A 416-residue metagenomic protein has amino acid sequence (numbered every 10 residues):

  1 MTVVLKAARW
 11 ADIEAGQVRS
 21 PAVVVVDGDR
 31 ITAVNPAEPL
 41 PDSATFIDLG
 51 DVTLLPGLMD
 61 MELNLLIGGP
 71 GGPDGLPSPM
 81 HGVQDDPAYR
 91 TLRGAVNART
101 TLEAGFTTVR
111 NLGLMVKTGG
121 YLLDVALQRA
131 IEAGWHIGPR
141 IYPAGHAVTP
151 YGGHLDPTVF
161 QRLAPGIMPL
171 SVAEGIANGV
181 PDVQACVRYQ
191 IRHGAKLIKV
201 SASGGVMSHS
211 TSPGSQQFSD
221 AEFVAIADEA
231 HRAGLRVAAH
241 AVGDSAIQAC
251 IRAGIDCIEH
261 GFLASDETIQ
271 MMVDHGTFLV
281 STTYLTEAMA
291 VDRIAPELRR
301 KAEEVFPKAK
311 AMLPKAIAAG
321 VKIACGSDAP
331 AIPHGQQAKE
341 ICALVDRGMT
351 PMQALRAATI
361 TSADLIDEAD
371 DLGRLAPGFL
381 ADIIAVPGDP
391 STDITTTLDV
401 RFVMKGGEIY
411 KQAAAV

Functional and structural regions predicted by a protein language model:
M1-P41, V52-L54, G388-T395, E408-I409: N-terminal metal-binding scaffold of metallo-dependent hydrolase/deaminase domains
D12, A358-I360, D364, P377-V416: C-terminal cap of metal-dependent C-N hydrolases
V52-A133, Y151, A221, A253: Metal-associated gating/positioning segment near the N- to mid-region
I67-R90, Y151-V172, G205-D220, H275-F306: Active-site gating loops and adjacent loop-to-helix segments of metal-dependent hydrolytic enzymes
P70-P73, Y121-D124, G153-P157, S208-H209 (+6 more regions): Histidine/acidic-residue-rich catalytic or RNA/ligand-binding cores of hydrolases and nuclease-related proteins
R93-L123, I137-A147, A195-S208, R236 (+2 more regions): Divalent metal-dependent hydrolysis catalytic cores, especially in the metallo-beta-lactamase
A126, N178-L279, A302-K322, D370: Histidine/acidic residue-rich metal-binding segments in metalloenzymes
R232-A233, E297, V305-D389: His/Asp/Glu-enriched, well-ordered alpha-helical/loop segment that forms or immediately abuts the divalent-metal
